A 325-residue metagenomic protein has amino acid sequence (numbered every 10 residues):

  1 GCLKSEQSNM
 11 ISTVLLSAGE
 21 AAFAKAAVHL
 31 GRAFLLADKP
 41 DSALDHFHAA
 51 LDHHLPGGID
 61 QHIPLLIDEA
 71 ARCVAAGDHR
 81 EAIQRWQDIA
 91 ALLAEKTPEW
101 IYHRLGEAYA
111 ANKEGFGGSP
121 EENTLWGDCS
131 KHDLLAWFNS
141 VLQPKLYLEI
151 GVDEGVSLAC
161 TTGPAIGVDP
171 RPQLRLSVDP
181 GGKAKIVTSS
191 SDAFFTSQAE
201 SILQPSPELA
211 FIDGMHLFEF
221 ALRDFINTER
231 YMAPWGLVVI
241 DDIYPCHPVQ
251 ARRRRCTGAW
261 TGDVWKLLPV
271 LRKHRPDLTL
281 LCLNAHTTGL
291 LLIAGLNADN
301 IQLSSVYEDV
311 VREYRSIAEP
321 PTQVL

Functional and structural regions predicted by a protein language model:
C2-L3, M10-A18, H29-G57, D68-F211 (+2 more regions): A short alpha-helical cap/connector motif
E20-A22: Alpha-helical membrane-targeting segments
K25, D60-P64, W100: Start-of-helix register in tetratricopeptide repeats
